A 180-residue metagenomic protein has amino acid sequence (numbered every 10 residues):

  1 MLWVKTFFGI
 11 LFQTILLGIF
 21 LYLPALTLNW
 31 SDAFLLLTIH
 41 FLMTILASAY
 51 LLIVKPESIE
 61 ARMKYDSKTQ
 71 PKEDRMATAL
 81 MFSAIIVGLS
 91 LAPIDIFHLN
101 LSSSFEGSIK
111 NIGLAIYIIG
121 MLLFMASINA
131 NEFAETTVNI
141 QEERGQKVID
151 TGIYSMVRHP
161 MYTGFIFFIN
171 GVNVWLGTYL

Functional and structural regions predicted by a protein language model:
M1-Y154, T163-L180: Membrane-anchoring alpha-helices and their flanking helix-loop junctions
V157: Conserved SAM-binding loop
